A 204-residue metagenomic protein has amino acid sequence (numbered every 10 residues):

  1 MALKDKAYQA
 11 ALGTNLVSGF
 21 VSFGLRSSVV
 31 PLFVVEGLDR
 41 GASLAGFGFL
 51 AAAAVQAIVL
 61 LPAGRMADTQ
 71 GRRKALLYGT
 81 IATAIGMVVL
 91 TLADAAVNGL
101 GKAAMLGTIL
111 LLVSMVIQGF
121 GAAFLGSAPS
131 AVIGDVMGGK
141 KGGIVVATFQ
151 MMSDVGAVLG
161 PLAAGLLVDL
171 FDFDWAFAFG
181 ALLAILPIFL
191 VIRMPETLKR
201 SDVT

Functional and structural regions predicted by a protein language model:
M1-A11, T204: Juxtamembrane intracellular "pre-TM" segments in multi-pass secondary transporters
S28-S43: Short amphipathic helix-loop junctions that connect adjacent transmembrane helices in Major Facilitator Superfamily/SLC
A53-L61, A157-V158: Residue-level signature of mid-helix packing/kink "hotspots" within the transmembrane helices of 12-pass Major
V59-G71, V168: Helix-to-loop junctions at the C-terminal end of transmembrane segments in multipass secondary transporters
T69-I81: Cytoplasmic membrane-interface "Motif A"-like loop-to-helix N-cap segments of 12-TM Major Facilitator Superfamily
A82-A104: C-terminal ends and interior cores of transmembrane alpha-helices in multi-pass membrane transporters/permeases
F124-M137: Intracellular juxtamembrane helix-capping segments at the cytosolic ends of symmetry-related transmembrane helices
L166-L183: A membrane-interface helix-boundary motif in multi-pass transporters
